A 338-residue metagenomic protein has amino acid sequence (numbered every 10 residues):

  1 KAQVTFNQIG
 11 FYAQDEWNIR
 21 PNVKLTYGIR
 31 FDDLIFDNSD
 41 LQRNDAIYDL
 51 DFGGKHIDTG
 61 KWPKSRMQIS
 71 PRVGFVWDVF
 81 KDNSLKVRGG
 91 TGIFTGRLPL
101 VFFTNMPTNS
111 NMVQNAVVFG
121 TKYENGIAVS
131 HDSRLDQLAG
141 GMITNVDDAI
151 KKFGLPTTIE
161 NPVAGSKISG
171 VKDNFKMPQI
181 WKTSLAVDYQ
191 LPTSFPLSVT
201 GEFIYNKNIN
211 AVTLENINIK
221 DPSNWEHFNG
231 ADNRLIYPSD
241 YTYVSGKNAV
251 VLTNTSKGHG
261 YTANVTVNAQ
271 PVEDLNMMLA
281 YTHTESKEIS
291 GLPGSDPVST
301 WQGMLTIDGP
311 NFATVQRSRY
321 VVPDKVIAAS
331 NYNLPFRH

Functional and structural regions predicted by a protein language model:
K1-F6, G10-N18, L25-Y27: Recognition helices and adjacent regulatory flanks at domain boundaries
Q3-F11, F31-D37, S65-P71, T91-T95 (+5 more regions): Transmembrane beta-barrel architecture of outer-membrane proteins
F11-W17, V73-W77, L185-Y189, V265-A269 (+2 more regions): Residues on the lipid-exposed face of transmembrane beta-strands in outer-membrane beta-barrel proteins
I19, F31, W77-V79, I93 (+5 more regions): Short beta-strand segments enriched in hydrophobic/aromatic residues within well-folded beta-rich domains
V23-L25, N83-L85, F195-V199, D274-M277 (+1 more regions): Repeated loop/turn-to-beta-strand initiation elements of outer-membrane beta-barrel proteins
I29-D33, Q42-Y48, H283, D296-P297: Active/binding-pocket-proximal capping segment
D40-S70, G74-V251: Solvent-exposed loop/turn elements at secondary-structure boundaries
T200-R337: Gram-negative outer-membrane beta-barrel transporters
